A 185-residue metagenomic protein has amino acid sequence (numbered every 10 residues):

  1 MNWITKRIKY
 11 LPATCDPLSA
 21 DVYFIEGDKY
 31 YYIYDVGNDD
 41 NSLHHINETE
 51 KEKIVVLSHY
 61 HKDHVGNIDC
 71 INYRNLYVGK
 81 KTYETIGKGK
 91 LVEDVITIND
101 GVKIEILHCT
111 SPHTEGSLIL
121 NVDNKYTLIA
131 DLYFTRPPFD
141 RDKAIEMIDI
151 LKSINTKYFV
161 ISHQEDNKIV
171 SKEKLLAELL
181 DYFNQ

Functional and structural regions predicted by a protein language model:
M1-I46, L118-L132: Conserved beta-strand hairpin/beta-sheet module of binuclear metal-dependent hydrolase folds, prominently
W3-T5, Y77-E115, K143-S153: Metallo-beta-lactamase
K9, V56, Y77, L107 (+1 more regions): Hydrophobic/aromatic beta-strand patches that form the interior of the parallel beta-sheet core in alpha/beta enzyme
G27-K29, E48-E52, D69-N75, G87 (+3 more regions): Short glycine/proline-enriched coil/turn segments at helix->beta-strand junctions
Y31, D39, K103, T110-N184: Metallo-beta-lactamase
Y32-D35, I54-V56, I106: Short catalytic-loop micro-motif centered on adjacent basic/acidic residues
D39-D100: Active-site HxH/HxHxD metal-binding segment of metal-dependent hydrolases
